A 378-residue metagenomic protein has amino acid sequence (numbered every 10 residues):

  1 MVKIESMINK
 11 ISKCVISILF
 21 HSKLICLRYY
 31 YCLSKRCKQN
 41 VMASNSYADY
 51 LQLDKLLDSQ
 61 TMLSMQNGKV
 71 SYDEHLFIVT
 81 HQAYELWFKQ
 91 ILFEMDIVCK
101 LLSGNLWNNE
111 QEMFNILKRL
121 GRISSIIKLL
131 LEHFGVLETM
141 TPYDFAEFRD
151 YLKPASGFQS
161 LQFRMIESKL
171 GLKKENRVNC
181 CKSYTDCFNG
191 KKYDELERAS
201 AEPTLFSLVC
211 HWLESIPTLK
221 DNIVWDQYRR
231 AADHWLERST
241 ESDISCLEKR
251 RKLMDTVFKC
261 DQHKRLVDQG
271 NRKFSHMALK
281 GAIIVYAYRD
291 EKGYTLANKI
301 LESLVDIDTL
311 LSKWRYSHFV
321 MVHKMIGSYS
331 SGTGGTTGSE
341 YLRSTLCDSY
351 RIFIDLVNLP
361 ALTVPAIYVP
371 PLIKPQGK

Functional and structural regions predicted by a protein language model:
V2-E5, V15: Acidic, Ala/Val/Gly-enriched low-complexity intrinsically disordered segments
I11, L24-K378: Surface-exposed peri-terminal alpha-helical interaction modules
S17-F20: Hydrophobic alpha-helical signal peptides and transmembrane signal-/tail-anchor segments that drive secretory-pathway
